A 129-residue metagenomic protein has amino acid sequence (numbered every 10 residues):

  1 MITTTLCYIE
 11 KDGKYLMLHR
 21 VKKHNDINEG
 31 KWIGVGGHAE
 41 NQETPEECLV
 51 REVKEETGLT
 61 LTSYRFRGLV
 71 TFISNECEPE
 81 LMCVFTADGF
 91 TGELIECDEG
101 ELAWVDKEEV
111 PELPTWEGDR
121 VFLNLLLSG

Functional and structural regions predicted by a protein language model:
M1-I2, E10, D26-I27, C77-P79 (+1 more regions): A generic fold-level signal
M1-M17, H38-A39: Conserved N-terminal beta-strand and adjoining loop/helix that marks the start of the Nudix/MutT-like hydrolase domain
C7, K23-N25, E93-I95: Short secondary-structure boundary/capping segments
Y15-R51, E55: Conserved Nudix-box catalytic region and its N-terminal flanking loop in Nudix hydrolases and closely related
A39-T62, F72-L125: Unchanged
G68: Catalytic phosphate/metal-binding cores of nucleic-acid and nucleotide-processing enzymes, i.e., regions that mediate
L127-G129: Charged phosphate-binding loop/patch that engages nucleotide di/tri-phosphates or the phosphate backbone of nucleic
